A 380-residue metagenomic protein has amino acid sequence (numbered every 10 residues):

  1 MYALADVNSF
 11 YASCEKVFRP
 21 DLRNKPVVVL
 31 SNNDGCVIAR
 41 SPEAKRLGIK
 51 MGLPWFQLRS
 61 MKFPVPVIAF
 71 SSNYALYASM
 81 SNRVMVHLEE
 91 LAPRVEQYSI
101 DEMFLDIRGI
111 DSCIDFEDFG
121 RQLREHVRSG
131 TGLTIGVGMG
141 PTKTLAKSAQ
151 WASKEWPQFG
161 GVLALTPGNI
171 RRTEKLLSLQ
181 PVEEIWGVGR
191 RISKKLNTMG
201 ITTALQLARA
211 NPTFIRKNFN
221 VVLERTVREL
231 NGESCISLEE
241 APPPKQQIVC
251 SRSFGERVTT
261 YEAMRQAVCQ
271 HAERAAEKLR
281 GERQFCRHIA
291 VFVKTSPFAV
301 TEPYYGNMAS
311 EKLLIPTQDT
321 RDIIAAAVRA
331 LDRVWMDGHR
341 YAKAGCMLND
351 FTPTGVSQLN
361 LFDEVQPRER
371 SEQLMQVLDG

Functional and structural regions predicted by a protein language model:
M1-R228, L238, E277, V365-G380: Gly/Gly-Pro- and Ser/Thr-rich, intrinsically disordered tail segments characteristic of DNA damage-repair and tolerance
V28-L30, F70, D106, V227 (+5 more regions): Residues in well-ordered beta-strands of folded domains
Y98-E102, G140-K143, Q284-H288, H339-K343: Short Gly/Ser/Thr- and Asp/Glu-enriched loop/turn motifs at secondary-structure junctions
M103-G109, M308-L314, S357-D363: Short, hydrophobic beta-strand segments
G109-I110, P141-A146, K294-A299, N349-T354: Short, internal active-site loops enriched in acidic
T134-G136, A290, G345: Residues at or immediately flanking beta-strands
E184, K194-R340, V356: DNA-contacting surface of Y-family translesion DNA polymerases
D322-D379: C-terminal hydrophobic structural anchor segments that stabilize assembly/packing rather than catalytic chemistry
